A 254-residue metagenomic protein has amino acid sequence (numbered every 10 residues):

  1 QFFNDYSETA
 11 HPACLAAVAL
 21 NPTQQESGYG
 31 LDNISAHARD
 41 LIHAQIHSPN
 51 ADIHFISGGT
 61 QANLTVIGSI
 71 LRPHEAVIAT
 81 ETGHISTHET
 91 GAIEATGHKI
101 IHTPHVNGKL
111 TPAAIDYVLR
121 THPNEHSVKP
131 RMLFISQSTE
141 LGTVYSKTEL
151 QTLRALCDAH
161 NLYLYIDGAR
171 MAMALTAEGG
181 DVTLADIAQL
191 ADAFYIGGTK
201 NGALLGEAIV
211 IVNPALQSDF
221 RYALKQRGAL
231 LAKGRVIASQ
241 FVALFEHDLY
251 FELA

Functional and structural regions predicted by a protein language model:
Q1-N4, I53-S57, A79-T80, I135 (+3 more regions): General beta-strand structural signal in soluble alpha/beta enzymes
F2, L110-G168: Active-site phosphate-binding strand-loop segment of PLP-dependent enzymes
Y6-E8, T82-I85, Q226-R227: Short glycine-enriched loops at secondary-structure junctions
H11-G59, E81-T82, S86, A92: Conserved N-terminal alpha-helix of the aminotransferase class I/II PLP-enzyme fold
I70-K129: PLP-dependent aminotransferase-like
R131-F134, V144, D181-A254: Active-site C-terminal subdomain of aminotransferase-like
S146-A155, A159, R170-A193: Active-site pre-lysine segment of PLP-dependent enzymes
